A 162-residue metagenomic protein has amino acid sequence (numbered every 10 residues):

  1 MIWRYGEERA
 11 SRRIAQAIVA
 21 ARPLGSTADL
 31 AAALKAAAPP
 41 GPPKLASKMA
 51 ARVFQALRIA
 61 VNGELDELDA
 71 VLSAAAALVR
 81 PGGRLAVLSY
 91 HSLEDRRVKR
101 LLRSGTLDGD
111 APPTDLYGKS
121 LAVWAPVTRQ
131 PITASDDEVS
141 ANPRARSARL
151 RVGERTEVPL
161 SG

Functional and structural regions predicted by a protein language model:
M1-G162: S-adenosyl-L-methionine-dependent methyltransferase catalytic core, i.e., the SAM/SAH-binding region
